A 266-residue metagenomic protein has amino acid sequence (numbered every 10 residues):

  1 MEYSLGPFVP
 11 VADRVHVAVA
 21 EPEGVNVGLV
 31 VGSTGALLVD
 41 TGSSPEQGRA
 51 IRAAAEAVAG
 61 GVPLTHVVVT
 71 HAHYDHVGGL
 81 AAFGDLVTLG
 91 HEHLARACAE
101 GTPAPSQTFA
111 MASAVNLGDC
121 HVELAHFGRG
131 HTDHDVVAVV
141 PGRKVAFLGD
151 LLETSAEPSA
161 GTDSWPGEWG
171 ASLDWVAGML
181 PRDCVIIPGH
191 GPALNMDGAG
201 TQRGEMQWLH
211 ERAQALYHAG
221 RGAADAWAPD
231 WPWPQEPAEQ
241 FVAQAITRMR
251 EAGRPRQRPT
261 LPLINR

Functional and structural regions predicted by a protein language model:
G6-A54, A138-G149: Conserved beta-strand hairpin/beta-sheet module of binuclear metal-dependent hydrolase folds, prominently
G6-R14, V25-N26, P45-A53, A57-V58 (+5 more regions): Metal-centered catalytic cores of metalloenzymes
P10, G60, E92-G128, T132-H134 (+3 more regions): Metallo-beta-lactamase
R14, V30, D40, A55 (+10 more regions): Divalent metal-coordination and catalytic microenvironments
V19-E21, E92, G128, H190: Residues at the C-termini of beta-strands that transition into short coil/loop
A36-L37, S43-P45, H121, R129-G130 (+1 more regions): Metallo-beta-lactamase
R49, A53-N116, G204: Active-site HxH/HxHxD metal-binding segment of metal-dependent hydrolases
G178-D183, A193-R266: Accessory terminal helices/loops
